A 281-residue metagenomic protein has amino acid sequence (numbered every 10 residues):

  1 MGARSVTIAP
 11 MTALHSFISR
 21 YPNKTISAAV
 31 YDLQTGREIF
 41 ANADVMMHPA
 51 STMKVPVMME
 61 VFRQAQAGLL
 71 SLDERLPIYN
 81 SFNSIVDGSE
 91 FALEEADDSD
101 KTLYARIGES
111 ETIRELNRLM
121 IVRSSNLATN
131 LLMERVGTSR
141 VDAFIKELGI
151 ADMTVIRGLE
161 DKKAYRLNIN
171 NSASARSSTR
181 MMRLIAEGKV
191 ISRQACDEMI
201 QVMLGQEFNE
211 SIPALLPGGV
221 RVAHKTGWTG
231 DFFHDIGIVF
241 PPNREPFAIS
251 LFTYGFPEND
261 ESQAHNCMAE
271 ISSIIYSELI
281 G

Functional and structural regions predicted by a protein language model:
R4-H48: Beta-lactamase-like hydrolase cores
I8, M47-P56, I107-E115, V122-R123 (+4 more regions): Soluble non-cytosolic domains of exported or imported proteins
P10-N23, R37-E38, R135, T179-E210 (+1 more regions): Structured C-terminal helix/loop/strand segments within mature extracytoplasmic catalytic/sensor domains
N23-I26, N42-D44, T52, S71-D73 (+3 more regions): Extracytoplasmic
T25, E109-I113, L127-M182, E187: Mid-domain, small-residue-enriched loop/turn segments at the edges of structured enzyme/sensor domains
G36, P49-S81, M120, I249: Active-site SXXK
L72-A92, V136-G137: Acidic helix-start/capping segments at beta-turn-to-alpha-helix junctions
N83-N130: Conserved catalytic neighborhood of penicillin-recognizing serine enzymes
